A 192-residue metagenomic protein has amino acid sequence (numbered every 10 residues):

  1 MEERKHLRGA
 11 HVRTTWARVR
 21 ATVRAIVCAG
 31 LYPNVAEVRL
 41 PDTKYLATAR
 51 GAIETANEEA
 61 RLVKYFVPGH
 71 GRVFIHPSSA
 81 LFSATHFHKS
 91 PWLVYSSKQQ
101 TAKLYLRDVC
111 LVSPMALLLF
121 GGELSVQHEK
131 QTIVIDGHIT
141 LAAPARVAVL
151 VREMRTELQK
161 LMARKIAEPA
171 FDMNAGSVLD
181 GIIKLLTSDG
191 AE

Functional and structural regions predicted by a protein language model:
R4-L7, H11-E192: C-terminal accessory domains/tails appended to large, multi-domain proteins
